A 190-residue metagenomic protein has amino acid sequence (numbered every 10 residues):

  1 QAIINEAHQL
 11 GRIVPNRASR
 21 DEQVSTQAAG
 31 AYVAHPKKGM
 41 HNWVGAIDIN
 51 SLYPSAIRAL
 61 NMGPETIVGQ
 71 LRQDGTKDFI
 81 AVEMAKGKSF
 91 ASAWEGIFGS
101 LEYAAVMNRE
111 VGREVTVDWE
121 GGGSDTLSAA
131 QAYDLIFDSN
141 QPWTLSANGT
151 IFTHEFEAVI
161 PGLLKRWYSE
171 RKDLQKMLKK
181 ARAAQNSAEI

Functional and structural regions predicted by a protein language model:
Q1-I190: Conserved acidic
